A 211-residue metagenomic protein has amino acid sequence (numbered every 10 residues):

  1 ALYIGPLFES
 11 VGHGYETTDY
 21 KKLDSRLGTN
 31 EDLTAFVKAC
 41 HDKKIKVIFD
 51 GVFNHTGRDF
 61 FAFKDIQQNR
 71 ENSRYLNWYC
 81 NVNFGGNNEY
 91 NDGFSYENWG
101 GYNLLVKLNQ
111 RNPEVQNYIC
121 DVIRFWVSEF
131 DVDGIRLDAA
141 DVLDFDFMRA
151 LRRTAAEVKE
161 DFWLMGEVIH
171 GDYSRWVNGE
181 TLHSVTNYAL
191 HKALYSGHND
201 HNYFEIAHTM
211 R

Functional and structural regions predicted by a protein language model:
A1-A35, L151: Aromatic-lined carbohydrate-binding/catalytic grooves of carbohydrate-active enzymes
L2-I4, V47-F49, I135, L164-G166 (+1 more regions): Hydrophobic faces of well-ordered beta-strands that scaffold small-molecule active sites in alpha/beta enzyme cores
I4, L33, V37-V52, W126 (+1 more regions): Conserved beta-strand->loop/alpha-helix structural units within folded catalytic cores of enzymes with alpha/beta
H13-D24, F53-G93, G179-A189: Aromatic- and acidic-residue-enriched segments that line the glycan-binding/catalytic groove of carbohydrate-active
E16-N30, G101-Q116, D133-V142, H191-D200: The substrate-binding groove and active-site-proximal loops of carbohydrate-active enzymes, especially glycoside
D32, Y118, D146-F147: Charged catalytic carboxylate motif
V37, H41, H55, F60-Q67 (+3 more regions): Active-site-proximal helices and loops of the catalytic beta/alpha 8
F61-F130, A140: Active-site-adjacent "subsite" loops/lids of carbohydrate-active enzymes
